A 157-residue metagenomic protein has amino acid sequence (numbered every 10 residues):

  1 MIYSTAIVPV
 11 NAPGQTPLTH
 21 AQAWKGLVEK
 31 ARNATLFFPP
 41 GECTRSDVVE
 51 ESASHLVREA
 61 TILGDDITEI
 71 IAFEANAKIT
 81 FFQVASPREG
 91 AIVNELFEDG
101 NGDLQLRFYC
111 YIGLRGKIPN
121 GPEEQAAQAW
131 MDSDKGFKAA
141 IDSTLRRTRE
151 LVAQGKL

Functional and structural regions predicted by a protein language model:
M1-V49: Hydrophobic ligand-binding cavity/cleft-lining segments
S4-A6, R58-E59, E69, I92 (+1 more regions): Hydrophobic residues positioned within well-ordered beta-strands of beta-sheet architectures
V10-A12, L63-G64, C110-G116: Beta-strand elements of well-folded, non-transmembrane domains
C43-D47, T68-A72, A91-D99: Hydrophobic/aromatic beta-strand elements that line small-molecule binding cavities or substrate pockets in beta-rich
C43-V48, L145-L157: Short, highly charged C-terminal tails/helix-capping segments
S46-A85: Glycine-rich portal/gate segments that line the openings of hydrophobic small-molecule binding cavities
V84-A139: Beta-strand/loop substructures that line and gate deep hydrophobic ligand-binding cavities in soluble
D142: Metal- and O2-centered redox machinery and metal/ROS homeostasis
